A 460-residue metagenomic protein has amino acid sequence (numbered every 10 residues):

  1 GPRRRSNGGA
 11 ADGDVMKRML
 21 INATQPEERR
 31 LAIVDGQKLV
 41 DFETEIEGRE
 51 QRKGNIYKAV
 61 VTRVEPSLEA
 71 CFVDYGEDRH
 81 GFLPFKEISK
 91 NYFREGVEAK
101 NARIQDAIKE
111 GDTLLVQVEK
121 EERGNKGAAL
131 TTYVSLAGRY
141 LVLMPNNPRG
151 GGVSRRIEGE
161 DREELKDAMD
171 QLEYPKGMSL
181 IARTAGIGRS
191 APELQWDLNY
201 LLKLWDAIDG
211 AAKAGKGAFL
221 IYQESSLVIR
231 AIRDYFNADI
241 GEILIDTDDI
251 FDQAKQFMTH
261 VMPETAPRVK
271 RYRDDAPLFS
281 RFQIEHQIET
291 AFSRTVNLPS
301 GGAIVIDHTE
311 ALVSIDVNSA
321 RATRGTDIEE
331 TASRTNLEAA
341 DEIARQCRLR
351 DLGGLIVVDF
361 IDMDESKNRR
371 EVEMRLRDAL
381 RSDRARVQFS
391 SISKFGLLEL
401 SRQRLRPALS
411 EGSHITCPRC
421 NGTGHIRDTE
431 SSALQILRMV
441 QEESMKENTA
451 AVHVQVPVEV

Functional and structural regions predicted by a protein language model:
G1-Q51, K58, T62-R63, D78 (+9 more regions): Intrinsically disordered, low-complexity mixed-charge segments
D12-N55, L141, E164-K166, D170 (+1 more regions): Extended, charged alpha/beta regions that create polyanion-binding interfaces
F42-T44, G48-L68, E98-E122, D161-A168 (+4 more regions): Phosphate-interacting basic helix/loop segments used at nucleotide- and nucleic-acid interfaces
K53, S154-D161, G186-Y200, G217-E224 (+6 more regions): Catalytic cores of large soluble enzymes that bind and process phosphate-bearing ligands
S67-C71, Y75, R79-H80, E121-P145 (+4 more regions): Conserved glycine-centered short motifs in functionally critical loops
N101-E193, D197-G210, G217-A218, Y222 (+1 more regions): Accessory, often N-terminal, substrate/partner-engagement and coupling regions that sit outside the core NTP/cofactor
G111-T113, K216-G217, R268, L312 (+1 more regions): Loop/turn-to-beta-strand initiation segments
G150-S154, G177-R183, D209-L220, I240-D246 (+4 more regions): Interdomain boundary/hinge elements
